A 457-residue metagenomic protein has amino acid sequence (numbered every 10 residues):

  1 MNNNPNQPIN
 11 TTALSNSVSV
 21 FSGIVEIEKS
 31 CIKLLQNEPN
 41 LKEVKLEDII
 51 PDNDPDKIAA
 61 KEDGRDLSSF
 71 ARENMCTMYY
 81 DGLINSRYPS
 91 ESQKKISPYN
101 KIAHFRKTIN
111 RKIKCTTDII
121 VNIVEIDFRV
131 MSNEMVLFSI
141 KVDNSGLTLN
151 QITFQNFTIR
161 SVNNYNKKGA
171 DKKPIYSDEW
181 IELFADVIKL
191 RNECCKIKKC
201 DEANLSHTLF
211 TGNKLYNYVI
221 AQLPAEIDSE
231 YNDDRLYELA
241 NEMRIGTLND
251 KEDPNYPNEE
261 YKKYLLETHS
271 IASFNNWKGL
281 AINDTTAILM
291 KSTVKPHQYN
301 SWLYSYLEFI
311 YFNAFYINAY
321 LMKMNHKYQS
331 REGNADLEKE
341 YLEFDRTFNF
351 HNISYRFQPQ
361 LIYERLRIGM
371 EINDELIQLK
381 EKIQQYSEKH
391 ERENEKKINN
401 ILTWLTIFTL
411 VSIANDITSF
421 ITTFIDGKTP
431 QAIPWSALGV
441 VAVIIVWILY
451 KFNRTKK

Functional and structural regions predicted by a protein language model:
M1-N232: N-terminal pre-transmembrane cytosolic regions of membrane proteins
Q7-I24, Q378-K457: Hydrophobic alpha-helical transmembrane segments and their immediately adjacent juxtamembrane loops
V18, G23, F138-I140, G279 (+4 more regions): Generic structural hydrophobic/aromatic packing signal, biased to beta-strands
R87-K101, E238-D253, E375: A broad, low-specificity signal for short, low-complexity segments enriched in glycine/proline and polar/charged
I123, F274-N275, V443: Short beta-strand-initiation
N144-G146, K295, F350: Short loop/turn segments at secondary-structure transitions that flank enzyme active sites
I197-N318, H326: N-terminal extramembrane/targeting module of integral membrane proteins
L303-I421: Membrane-associated alpha-helical segments
